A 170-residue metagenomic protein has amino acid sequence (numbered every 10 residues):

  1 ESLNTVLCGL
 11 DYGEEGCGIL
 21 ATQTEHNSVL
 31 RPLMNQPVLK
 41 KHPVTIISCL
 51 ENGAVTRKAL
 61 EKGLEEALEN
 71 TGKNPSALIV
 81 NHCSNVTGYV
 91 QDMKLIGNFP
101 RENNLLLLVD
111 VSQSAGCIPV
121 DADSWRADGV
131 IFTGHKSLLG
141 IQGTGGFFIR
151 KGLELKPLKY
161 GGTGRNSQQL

Functional and structural regions predicted by a protein language model:
E1-L170: Pyridoxal 5′-phosphate
